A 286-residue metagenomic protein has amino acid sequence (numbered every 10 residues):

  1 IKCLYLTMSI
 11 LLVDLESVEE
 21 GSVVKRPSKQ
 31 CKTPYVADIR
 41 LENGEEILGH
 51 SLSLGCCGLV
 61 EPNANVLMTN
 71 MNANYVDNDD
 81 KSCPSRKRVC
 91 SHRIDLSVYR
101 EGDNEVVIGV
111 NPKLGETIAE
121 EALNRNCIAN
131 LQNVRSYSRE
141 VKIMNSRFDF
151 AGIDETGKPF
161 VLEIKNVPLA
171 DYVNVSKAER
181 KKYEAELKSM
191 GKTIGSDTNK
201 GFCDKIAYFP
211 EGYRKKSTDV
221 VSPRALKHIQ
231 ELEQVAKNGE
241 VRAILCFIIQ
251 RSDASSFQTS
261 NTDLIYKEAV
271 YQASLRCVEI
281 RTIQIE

Functional and structural regions predicted by a protein language model:
M8-E16, N124-R125: Short boundary/loop segments of OB/S1/cold-shock single-stranded nucleic-acid-binding domains
L15-S28: Structural detector for short beta-strands of small beta-barrel domains
Q30, T69-D79: Short, charged beta-turn/beta-strand-edge "cap" motif at the junction between a beta-strand and an adjacent loop
Q30-D38: Short aromatic-glycine-enriched beta-strand elements
L54-L67: Short nucleic-acid-contacting surface segments enriched for D/E, G, S/T with interspersed K/R
N124-N145, D149: A short acidic/basic microdomain associated with nuclease active sites
F148-T218, L232: Conserved catalytic cores of phosphodiester-cleaving nucleases, focusing on short active-site segments
K237, R251-E286: Domain-level recognition of nuclease-like catalytic cores that cleave nucleotide substrates
